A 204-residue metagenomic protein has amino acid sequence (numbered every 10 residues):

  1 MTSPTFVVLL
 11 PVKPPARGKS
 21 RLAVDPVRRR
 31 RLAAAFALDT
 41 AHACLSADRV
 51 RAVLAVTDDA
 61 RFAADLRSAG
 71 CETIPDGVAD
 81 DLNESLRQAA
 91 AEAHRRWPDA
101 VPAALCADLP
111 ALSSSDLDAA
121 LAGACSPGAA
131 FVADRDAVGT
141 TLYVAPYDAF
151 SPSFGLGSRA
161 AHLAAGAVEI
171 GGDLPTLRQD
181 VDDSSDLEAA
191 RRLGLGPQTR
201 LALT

Functional and structural regions predicted by a protein language model:
M1-L22: N-terminal nucleotide-binding beta1-loop-alpha1 segment
A33-V50: A short, N-terminal amphipathic alpha-helix
V50-T73: Acidic donor-binding segment of Leloir-type glycosyltransferases
R67-V101, S158: Short phosphate-binding loop-to-helix
C106-P110: The conserved acidic donor/metal-binding loop of glycosyltransferases
A111-A137: Conserved donor-nucleotide/metal-binding helix-loop-beta segment in metal-dependent transferases, i.e., the alpha-helix
T140-A167: Short, glycine-/small-residue-rich phosphate/pyrophosphate-handling segment
G157-T204: Conserved alpha/beta core of the MobA/IspD/sugar-nucleotide pyrophosphorylase nucleotidyltransferase superfamily
